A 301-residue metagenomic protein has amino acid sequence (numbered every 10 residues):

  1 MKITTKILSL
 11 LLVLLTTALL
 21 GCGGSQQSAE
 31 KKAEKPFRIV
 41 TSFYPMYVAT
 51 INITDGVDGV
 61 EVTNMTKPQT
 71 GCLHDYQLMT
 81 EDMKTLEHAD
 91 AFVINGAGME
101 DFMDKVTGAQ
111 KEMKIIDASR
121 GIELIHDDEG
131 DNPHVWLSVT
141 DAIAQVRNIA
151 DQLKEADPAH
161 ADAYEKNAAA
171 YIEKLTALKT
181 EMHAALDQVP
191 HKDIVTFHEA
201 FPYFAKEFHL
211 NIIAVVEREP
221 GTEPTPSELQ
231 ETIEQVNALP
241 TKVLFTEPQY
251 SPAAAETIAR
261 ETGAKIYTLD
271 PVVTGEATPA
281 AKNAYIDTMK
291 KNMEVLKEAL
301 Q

Functional and structural regions predicted by a protein language model:
I3-Q26: Sec-dependent N-terminal signal peptides of Gram-positive bacterial secreted proteins and lipoproteins
G21-Q301: Extracytoplasmic metal-acquisition and chelation regions
